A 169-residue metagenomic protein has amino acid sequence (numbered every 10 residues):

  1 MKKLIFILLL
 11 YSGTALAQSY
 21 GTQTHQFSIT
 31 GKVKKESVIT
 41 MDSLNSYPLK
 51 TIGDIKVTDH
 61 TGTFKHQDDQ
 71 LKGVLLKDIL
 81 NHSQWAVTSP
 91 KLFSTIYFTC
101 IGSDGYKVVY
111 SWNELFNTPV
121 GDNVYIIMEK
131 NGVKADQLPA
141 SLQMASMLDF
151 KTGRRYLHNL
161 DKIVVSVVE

Functional and structural regions predicted by a protein language model:
K2-K3, R155: Basic side chains
K3-G13: Sec-dependent N-terminal signal peptides
Q18-E169: N-terminal intrinsically disordered, low-complexity segments enriched in P/E/S/T
